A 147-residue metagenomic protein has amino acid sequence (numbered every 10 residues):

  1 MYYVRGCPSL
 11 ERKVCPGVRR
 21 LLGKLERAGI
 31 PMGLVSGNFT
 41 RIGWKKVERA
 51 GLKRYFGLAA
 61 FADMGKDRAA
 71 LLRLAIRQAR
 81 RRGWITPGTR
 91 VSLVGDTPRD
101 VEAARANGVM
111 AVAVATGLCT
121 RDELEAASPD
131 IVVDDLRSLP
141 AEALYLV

Functional and structural regions predicted by a protein language model:
Y3-L34, T40, W44: Short, acidic loop-to-helix structural element flanking the phosphoryl-transfer center in phosphate-processing enzymes
G17, L136-R137: Conserved SAM/SAH-binding loop
A28, R54, T86-T89, A127 (+1 more regions): Structured loop/turn residues at beta-strand edges in well-structured enzyme cores
G33, F39-S92, P98-N107: Substrate-recognition "cap/lid" segment bordering the active-site pocket of phosphatases
A60, I131-D135: Short acidic-hydrophobic, aromatic-tinged amphipathic segments that line or gate anion-handling sites
L93-I131: Acidic, Mg2+-coordinating phosphoryl-transfer loop and its flanking beta/alpha structural elements, shared across
L139-V147: Short amphipathic alpha-helix with an adjacent loop that forms part of the alpha/beta core around
